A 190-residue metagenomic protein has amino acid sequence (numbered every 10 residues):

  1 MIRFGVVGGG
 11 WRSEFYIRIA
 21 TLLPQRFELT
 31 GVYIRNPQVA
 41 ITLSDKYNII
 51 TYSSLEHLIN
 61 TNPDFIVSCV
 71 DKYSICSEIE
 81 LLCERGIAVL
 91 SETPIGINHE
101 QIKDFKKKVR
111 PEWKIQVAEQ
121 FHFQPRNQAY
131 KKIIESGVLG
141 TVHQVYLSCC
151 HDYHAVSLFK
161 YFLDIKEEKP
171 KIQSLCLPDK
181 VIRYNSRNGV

Functional and structural regions predicted by a protein language model:
M1-Y47: N-terminal Rossmann-like dinucleotide-binding module
W11-R12, H122, D152, L177: Short, solvent-exposed loop/turn segments at secondary-structure junctions
I17-R18, I41, K103, S157-K160: Active-site phosphate/pyrophosphate- and oxyanion-stabilizing loops and adjacent acidic/basic residues in soluble
Q25, K46-N48, R85, P111 (+1 more regions): Short, structured coil segments at secondary-structure junctions
T30, D64, H143: Conserved acidic residues
N36, Y47-K108: Beta-loop-alpha module in the N-terminal Rossmann-like domain of NAD(P)-dependent dehydrogenases, especially those
V67, Y73, L90, I95-L158: A contiguous active-site-proximal alpha/beta segment in oxidoreductase catalytic domains
T141-V190: Rossmann-like dinucleotide-binding domain that binds NAD(P)(H)
